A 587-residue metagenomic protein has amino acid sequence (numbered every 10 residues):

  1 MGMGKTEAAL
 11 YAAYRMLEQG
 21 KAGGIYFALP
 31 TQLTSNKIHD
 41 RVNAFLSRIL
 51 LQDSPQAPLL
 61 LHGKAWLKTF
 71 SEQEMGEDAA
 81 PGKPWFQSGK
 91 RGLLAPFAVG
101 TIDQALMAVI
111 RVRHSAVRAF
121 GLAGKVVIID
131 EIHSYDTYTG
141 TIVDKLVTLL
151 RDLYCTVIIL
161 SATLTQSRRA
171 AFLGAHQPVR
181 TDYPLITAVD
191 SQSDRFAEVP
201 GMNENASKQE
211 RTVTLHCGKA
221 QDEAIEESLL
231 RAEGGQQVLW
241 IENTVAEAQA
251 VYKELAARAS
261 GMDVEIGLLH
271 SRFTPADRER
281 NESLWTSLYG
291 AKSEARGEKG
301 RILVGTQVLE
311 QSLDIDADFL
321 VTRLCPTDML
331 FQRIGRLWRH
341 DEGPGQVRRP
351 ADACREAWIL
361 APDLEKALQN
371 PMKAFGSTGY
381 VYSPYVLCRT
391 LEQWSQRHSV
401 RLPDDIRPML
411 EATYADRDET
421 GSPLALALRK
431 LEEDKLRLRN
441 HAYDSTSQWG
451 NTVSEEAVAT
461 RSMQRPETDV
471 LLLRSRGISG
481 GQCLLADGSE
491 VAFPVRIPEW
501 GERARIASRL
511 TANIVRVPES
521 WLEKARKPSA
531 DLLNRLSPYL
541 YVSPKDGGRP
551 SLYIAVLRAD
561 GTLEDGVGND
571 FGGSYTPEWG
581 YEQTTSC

Functional and structural regions predicted by a protein language model:
M1-A13, E131, Y135, S161: Walker A/P-loop
T6-K21, R41, T148-L149: Walker A/P-loop NTP-binding motif
G23-S47, L60-A65, L164-R168, V245: Conserved Walker A/P-loop ATP-binding site and its immediately adjacent core in helicase/helicase-like ATPase domains
G24-T34, I158-L160, Q237-N243, L269-H270: Conserved RecA-like ASCE P-loop NTPase motor core of nucleic-acid helicases/translocases
I49-R111: Inter-Walker segment of RecA-like/P-loop motor cores
V117-V126, I132-G201: Post-DEXD/H (motif II) to motif III coupling segment of the RecA-like Helicase ATP-binding lobe
R169, E226-L229, E233-S293, A317 (+1 more regions): C-terminal helicase lobe and adjacent C-terminal extensions/tails of nucleic-acid helicase motors
V179-A250: Conserved interdomain linker/interface between the two RecA-like ATPase lobes of SF2 helicase motors
